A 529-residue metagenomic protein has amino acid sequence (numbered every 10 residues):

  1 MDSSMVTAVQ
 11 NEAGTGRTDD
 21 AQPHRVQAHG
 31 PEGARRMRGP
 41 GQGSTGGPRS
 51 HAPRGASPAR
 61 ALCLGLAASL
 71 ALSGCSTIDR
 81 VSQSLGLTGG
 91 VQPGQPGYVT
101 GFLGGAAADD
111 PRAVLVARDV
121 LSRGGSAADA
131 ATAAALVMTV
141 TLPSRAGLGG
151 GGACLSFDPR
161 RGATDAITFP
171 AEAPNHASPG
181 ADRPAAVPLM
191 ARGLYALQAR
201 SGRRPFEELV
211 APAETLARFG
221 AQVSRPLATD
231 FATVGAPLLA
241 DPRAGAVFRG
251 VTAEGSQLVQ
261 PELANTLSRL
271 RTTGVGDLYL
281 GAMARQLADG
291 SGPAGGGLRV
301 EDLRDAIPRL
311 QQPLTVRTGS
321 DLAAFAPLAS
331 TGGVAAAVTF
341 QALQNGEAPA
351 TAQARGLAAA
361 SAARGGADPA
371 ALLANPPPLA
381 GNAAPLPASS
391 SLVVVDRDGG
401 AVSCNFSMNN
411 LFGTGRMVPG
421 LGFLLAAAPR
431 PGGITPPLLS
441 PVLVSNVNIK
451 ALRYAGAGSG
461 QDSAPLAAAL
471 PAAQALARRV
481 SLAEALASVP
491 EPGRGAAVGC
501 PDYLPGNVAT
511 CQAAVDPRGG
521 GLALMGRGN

Functional and structural regions predicted by a protein language model:
M1-S4, A21, E32: Compositionally biased, low-complexity intrinsically disordered regions
Q10, Q22-H29, Q42, H51: Low-complexity, intrinsically disordered or signal/transmembrane-proximal segments
M37-C63: Bacterial N-terminal signal peptides that target proteins for export
L72-G74: C-terminal motif of bacterial Sec signal peptides marking the signal peptidase cleavage site
S76-A244, T331-G366, A383-D502: Proteins synthesized as precursors that undergo proteolytic processing into mature forms
L197-P327: Long, well-ordered, tryptophan-enriched scaffold segments
L373-P387: Short, basic/aromatic recognition patches
G493-N529: Cofactor-centric catalytic regions
